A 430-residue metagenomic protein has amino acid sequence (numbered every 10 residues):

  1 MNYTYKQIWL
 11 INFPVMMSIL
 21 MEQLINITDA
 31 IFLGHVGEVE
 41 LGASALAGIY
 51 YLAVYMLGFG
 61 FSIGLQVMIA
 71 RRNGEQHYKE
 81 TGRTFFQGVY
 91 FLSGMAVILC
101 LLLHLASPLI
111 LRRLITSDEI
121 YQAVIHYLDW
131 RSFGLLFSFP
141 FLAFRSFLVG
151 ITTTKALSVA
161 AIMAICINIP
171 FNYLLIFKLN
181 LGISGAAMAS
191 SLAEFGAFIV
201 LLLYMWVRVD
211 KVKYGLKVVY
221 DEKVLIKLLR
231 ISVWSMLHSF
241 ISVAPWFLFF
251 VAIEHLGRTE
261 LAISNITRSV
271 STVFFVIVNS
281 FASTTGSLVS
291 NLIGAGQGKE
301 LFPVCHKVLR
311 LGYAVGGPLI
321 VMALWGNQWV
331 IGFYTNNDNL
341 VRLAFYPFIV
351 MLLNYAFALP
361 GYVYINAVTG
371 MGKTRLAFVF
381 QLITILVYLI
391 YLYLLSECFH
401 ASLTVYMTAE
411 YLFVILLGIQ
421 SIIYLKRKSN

Functional and structural regions predicted by a protein language model:
M1-N12, I69-L136, K178-V233, V289-N354 (+1 more regions): Short alpha-helical transmembrane segments in multi-pass integral membrane proteins
Y3-I31, H35-V36, L52-G64, M68 (+6 more regions): N-terminal transmembrane alpha-helices
L10-D29, W130, A164, A193-A197 (+4 more regions): Transmembrane helical elements of multi-pass membrane transporters/channels
L20, L24-G42, L111-D118, L174-L181 (+5 more regions): Helix-terminus/linker motif at the lipid-water interface of multi-pass membrane proteins
E22, N26-L33, Y55-S62, Q66 (+16 more regions): Alpha-helical transmembrane segments and their lipid-water interface positions in multi-pass membrane proteins
E38-I49, L128, A187, R258-V273 (+2 more regions): Small-residue hotspots at the loop-to-helix junctions and early N-terminal turns of transmembrane alpha-helices
L41-L101, S138-L157, I263-W325, A358-G372 (+1 more regions): Small-residue-rich hydrophobic transmembrane alpha-helices
S62, R131-V149, L157-N168, A186-L201 (+4 more regions): Short runs within selected transmembrane alpha-helices of multi-pass transporters and secretion channels
